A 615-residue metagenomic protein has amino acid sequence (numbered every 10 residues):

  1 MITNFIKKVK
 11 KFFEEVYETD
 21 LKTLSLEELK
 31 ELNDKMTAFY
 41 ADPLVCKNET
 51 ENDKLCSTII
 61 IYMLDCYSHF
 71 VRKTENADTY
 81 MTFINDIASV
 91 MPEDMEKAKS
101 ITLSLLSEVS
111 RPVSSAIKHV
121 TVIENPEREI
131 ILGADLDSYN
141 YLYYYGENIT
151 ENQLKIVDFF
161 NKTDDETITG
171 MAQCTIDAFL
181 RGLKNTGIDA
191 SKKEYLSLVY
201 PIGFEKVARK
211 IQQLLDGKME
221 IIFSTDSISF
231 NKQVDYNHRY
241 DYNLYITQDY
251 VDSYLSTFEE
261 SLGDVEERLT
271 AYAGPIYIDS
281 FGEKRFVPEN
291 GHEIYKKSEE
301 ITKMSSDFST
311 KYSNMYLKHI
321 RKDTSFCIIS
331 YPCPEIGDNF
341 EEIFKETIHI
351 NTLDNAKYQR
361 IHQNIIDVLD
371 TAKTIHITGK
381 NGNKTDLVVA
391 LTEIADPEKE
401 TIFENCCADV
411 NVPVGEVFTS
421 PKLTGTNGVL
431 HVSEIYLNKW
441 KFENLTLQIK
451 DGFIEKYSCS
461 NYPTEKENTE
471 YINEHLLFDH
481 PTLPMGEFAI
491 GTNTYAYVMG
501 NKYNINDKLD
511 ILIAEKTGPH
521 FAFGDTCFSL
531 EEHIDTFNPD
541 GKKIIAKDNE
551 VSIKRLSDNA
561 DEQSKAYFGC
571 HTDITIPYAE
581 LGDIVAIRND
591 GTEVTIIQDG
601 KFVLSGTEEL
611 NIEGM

Functional and structural regions predicted by a protein language model:
M1-T424, K601-M615: Active-site bordering "gate/hinge" segments that shape substrate access to catalytic or cofactor-binding pockets
G203, E283-R285, C333, G382 (+8 more regions): Short, glycine-/Ser/Thr-/acidic-enriched flexible segments
E289-H292, D338-E342, A390, E400-I402 (+5 more regions): A short secondary-structure junction signal
S313, I361-Q363, V414-V417, L430-I435 (+3 more regions): Glycine-rich, charged/polar anion/phosphate-binding loops that engage phosphate groups from diverse ligands
K422-H480: Long, well-ordered mid-to-C-terminal structural blocks that present hydrophobic/aromatic surfaces
N427, F442-N444, D451-I454, L483-E487 (+2 more regions): Active-site lining segments that contact anionic ligands and/or coordinate catalytic metals
K456-E532: Dual-mode signal for accessory low-complexity, basic/Gly-rich regions
D540-M615: Extended hydrophobic packing segments that form well-structured cores
